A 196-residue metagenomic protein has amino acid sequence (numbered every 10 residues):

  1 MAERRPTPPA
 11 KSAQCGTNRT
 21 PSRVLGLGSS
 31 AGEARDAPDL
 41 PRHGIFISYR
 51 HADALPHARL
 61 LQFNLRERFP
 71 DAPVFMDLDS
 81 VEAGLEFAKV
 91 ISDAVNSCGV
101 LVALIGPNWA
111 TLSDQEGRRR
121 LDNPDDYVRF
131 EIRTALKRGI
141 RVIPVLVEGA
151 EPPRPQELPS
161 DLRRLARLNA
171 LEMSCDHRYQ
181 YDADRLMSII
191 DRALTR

Functional and structural regions predicted by a protein language model:
A2-P6, K11, C15, R19-A110 (+5 more regions): Conserved N-terminal substructure of TIR/SEFIR domains
E151-L162: Glycine-rich, charge-decorated loop segments at or immediately adjacent to ligand/cofactor-binding or catalytic sites
R164-R167: A short helix-turn-beta junction within AAA+ P-loop NTPase domains corresponding to the substrate/partner-engaging
A170-C175: Short acidic-hydrophobic, aromatic-tinged amphipathic segments that line or gate anion-handling sites
